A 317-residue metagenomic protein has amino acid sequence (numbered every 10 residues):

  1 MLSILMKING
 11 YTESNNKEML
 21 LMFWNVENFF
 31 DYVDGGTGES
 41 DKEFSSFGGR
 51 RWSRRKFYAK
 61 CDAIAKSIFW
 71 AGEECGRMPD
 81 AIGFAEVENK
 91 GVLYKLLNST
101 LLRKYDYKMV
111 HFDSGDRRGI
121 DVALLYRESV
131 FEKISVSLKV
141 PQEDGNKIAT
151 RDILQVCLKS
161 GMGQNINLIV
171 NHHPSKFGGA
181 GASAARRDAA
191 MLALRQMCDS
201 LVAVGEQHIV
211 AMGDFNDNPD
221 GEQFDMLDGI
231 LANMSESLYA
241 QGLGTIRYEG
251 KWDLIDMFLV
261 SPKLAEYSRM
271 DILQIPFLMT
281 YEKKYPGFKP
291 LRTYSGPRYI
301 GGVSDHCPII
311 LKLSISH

Functional and structural regions predicted by a protein language model:
I4-T100, K104, V110-S114, I120 (+4 more regions): N-terminal, active-site-proximal structural segment of metallo-dependent hydrolase catalytic domains
L5-E13, S200-I209, N216-H317: Metal-dependent phosphoester-hydrolase catalytic domains
Y11, F47-R55, M78-F84, H111-F112 (+6 more regions): Second-shell loop/turn segments in exported
T12-L21, F30-V33, V130-E132, I148-F177 (+1 more regions): Beta-strand-turn-beta hairpins that frame and shape the catalytic cleft of phosphate-ester-processing enzymes
W24-E27, A85-V87, H111-G115, R127-E128 (+5 more regions): Active-site-proximal beta-strand/loop segments in catalytic clefts of secreted hydrolases
A81-G83, V87-N165: Structured beta-strand-rich core segments of catalytic domains in phosphoester-bond hydrolases
N89-G91, R117-G119, K176-G178, N216-E222 (+1 more regions): Active-site environment of divalent metal-dependent phosphoester hydrolases
H111, L158-Y239: Extracytoplasmic, non-cytosolic globular domains
